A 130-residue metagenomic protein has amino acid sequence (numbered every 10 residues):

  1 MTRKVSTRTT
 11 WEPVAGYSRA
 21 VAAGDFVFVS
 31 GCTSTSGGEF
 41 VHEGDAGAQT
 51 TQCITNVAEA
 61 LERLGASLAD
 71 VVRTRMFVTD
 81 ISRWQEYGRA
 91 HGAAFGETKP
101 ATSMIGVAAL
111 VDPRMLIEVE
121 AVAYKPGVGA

Functional and structural regions predicted by a protein language model:
M1-T55, E59-V72, V78-A130: N-terminal presequence-like segments and the immediate start of the first folded domain
